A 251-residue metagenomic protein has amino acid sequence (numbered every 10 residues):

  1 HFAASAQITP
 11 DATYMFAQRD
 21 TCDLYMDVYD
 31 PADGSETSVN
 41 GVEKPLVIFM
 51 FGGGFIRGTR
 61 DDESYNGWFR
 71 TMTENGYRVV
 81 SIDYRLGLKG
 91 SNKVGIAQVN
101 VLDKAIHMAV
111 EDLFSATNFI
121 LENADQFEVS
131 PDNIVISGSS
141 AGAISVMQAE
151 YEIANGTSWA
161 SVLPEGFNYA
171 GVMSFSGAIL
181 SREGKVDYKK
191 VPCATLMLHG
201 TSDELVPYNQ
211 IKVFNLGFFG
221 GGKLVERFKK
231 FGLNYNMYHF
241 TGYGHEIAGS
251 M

Functional and structural regions predicted by a protein language model:
A6-V42: N-terminal cap/lid segment of alpha/beta-hydrolase-fold proteins
G41-G54: Short beta-strand element of the alpha/beta-hydrolase
G54-R57, V79, F119: Serine-hydrolase catalytic-loop signature spanning alpha/beta hydrolases and amidase-signature enzymes
R60-I82, K89: Short amphipathic alpha-helix adjacent to the substrate-entry channel of hydrolases
N100-Q126: Alpha/beta-hydrolase active-site loop
N118-V191: Primarily recognizes the serine-hydrolase "nucleophile elbow" in alpha/beta-hydrolase and SGNH/GDSL folds
A160-F231: The feature captures the conserved acid-bearing segment of alpha/beta-hydrolase catalytic domains
K229-M251: C-terminal catalytic histidine-bearing segment of alpha/beta-hydrolase fold enzymes
